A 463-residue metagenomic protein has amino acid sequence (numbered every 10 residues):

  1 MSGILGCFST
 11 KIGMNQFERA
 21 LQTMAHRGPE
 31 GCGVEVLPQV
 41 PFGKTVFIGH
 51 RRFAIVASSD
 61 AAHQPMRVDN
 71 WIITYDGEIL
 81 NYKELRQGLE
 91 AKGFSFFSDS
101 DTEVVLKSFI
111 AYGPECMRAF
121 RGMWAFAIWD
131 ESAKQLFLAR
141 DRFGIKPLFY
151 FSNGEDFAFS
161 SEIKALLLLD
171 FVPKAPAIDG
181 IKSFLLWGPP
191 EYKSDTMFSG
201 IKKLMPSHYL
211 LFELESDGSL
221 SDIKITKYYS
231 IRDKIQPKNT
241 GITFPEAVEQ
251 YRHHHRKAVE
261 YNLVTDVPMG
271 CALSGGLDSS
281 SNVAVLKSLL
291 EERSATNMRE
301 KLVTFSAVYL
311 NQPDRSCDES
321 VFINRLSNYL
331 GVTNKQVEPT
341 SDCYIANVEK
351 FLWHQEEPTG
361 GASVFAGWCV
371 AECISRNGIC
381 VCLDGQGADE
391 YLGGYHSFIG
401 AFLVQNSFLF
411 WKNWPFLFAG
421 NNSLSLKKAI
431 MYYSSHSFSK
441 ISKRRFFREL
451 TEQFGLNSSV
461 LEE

Functional and structural regions predicted by a protein language model:
M1-E349, W353-H354, G367: Cysteine-centered catalytic environments shared across enzyme families
E155, E213, L310, N324-E463: Glycine-rich active-site loop/lid subdomains used to bind and stabilize high-energy intermediates
